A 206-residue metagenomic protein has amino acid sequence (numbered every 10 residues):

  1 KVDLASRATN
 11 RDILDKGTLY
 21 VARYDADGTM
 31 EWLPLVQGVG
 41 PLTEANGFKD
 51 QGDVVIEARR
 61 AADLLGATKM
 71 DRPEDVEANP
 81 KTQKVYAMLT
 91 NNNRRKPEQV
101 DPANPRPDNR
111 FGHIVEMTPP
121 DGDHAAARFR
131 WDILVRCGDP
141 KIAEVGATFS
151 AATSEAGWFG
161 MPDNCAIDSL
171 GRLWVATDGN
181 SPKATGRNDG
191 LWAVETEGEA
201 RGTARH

Functional and structural regions predicted by a protein language model:
K1-H206: Sequence/structural signature of beta-propeller domains
